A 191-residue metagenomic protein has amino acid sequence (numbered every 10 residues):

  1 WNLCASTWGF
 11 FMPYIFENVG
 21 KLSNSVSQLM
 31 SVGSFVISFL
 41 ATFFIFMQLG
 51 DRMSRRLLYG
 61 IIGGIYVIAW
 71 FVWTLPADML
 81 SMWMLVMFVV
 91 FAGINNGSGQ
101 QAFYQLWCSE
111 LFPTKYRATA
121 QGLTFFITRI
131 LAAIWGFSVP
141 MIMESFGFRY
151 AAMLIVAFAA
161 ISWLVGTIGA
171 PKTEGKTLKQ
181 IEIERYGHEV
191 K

Functional and structural regions predicted by a protein language model:
W1-F39, G136: Extracytoplasmic gate region of multi-pass secondary transporters
F16-E17, Q48-G50, V139-G147: Interfacial helix-cap and linker-helix signal at transmembrane-aqueous boundaries of multi-pass secondary transporters
N24-S25, T114-T124: Loop-to-transmembrane helix entry/capping segments in MFS-fold secondary transporters and related SLC/MFSD carriers
A41-S54: Helix-to-loop junctions at the C-terminal end of transmembrane segments in multipass secondary transporters
D51-G63: Cytoplasmic membrane-interface "Motif A"-like loop-to-helix N-cap segments of 12-TM Major Facilitator Superfamily
G64-M79: C-terminal ends and interior cores of transmembrane alpha-helices in multi-pass membrane transporters/permeases
W83-G99: Hydrophobic core of transmembrane alpha-helices in multi-pass small-molecule transporters, especially MFS/SLC-type
S98-F112: Intracellular juxtamembrane helix-capping segments at the cytosolic ends of symmetry-related transmembrane helices
